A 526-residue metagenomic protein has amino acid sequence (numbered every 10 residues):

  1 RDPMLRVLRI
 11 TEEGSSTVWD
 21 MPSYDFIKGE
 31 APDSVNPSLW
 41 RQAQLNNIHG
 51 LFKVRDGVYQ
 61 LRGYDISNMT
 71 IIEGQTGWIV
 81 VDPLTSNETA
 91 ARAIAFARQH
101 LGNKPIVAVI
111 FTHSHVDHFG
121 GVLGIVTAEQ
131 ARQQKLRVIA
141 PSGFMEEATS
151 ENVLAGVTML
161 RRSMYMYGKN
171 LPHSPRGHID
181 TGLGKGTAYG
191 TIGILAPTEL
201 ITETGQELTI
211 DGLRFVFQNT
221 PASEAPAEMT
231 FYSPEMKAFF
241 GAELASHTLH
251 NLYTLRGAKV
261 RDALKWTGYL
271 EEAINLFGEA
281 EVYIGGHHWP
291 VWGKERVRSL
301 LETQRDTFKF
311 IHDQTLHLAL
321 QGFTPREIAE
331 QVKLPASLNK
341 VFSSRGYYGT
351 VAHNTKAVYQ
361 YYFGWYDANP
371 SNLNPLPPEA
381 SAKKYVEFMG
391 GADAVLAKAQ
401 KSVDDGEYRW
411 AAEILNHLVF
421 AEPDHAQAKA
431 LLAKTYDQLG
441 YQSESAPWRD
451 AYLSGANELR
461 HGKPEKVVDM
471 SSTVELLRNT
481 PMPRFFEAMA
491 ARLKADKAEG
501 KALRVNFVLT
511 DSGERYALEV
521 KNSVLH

Functional and structural regions predicted by a protein language model:
R1-I48, L270: N-terminal pre-domain segments of enzymes
T11-D33, G143-G193: Acidic/polar short surface loop at catalytic or gating sites that assists cofactor/ion binding and chemistry
Q44-K104, E228-Y232, K237-E243: Conserved beta-strand hairpin/beta-sheet module of binuclear metal-dependent hydrolase folds, prominently
G57, I72, D82, A97 (+9 more regions): Divalent metal-coordination and catalytic microenvironments
T76-G77, N87-V138, T202: Active-site metal-binding motif and surrounding structural segment of the metallo-beta-lactamase
G77-I79, T85-E88, Y189-T198, G205-Q321: Metallo-beta-lactamase
R298, E302-T303, I311-A428, K434-Y441: Hard-cation-handling environments
K398-K401, E407-E413, H417-D424, K429 (+1 more regions): Feature captures hydrophobic
